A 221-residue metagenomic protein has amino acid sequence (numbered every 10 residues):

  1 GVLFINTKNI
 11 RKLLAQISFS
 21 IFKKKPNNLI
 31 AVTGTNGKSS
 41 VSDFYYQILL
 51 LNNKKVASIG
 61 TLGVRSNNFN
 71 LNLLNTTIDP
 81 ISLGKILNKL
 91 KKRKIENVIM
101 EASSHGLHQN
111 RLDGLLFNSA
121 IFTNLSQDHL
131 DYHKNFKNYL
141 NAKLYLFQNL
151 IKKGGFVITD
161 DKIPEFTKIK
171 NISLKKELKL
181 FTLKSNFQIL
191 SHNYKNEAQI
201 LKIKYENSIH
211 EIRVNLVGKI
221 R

Functional and structural regions predicted by a protein language model:
G1-T33, S40-A57, S185-L190, K195 (+1 more regions): Short, basic phosphate-binding NTP loop
V2, P26-N27, L150-F156, L174-L178: A short helix->loop->beta-strand "cap" motif at the edges of active sites that frequently abuts
V2-K8, L71-L74, L174-L180, L190: Active-site regions of enzymes building and remodeling cell-envelope glycoconjugates
S18-F19, D43-F44, R111-D113, K134-N135 (+1 more regions): Short amphipathic alpha-helical segments
L29-G37, S104, K162: Short, glycine/charge-rich beta-strand/loop segments that flank catalytic centers and engage negatively charged groups
V41, N67, I200-L201: Cytosolic catalytic headpiece of P-type ATPases
I48-Q148, K152-D160, P164, I220-R221: ATP-dependent carboxylate-amine ligase catalytic core
D79-P80, H133-L140, L144, G155 (+3 more regions): Adenine nucleotide phosphate-binding catalytic loops in nucleotide-utilizing enzymes
